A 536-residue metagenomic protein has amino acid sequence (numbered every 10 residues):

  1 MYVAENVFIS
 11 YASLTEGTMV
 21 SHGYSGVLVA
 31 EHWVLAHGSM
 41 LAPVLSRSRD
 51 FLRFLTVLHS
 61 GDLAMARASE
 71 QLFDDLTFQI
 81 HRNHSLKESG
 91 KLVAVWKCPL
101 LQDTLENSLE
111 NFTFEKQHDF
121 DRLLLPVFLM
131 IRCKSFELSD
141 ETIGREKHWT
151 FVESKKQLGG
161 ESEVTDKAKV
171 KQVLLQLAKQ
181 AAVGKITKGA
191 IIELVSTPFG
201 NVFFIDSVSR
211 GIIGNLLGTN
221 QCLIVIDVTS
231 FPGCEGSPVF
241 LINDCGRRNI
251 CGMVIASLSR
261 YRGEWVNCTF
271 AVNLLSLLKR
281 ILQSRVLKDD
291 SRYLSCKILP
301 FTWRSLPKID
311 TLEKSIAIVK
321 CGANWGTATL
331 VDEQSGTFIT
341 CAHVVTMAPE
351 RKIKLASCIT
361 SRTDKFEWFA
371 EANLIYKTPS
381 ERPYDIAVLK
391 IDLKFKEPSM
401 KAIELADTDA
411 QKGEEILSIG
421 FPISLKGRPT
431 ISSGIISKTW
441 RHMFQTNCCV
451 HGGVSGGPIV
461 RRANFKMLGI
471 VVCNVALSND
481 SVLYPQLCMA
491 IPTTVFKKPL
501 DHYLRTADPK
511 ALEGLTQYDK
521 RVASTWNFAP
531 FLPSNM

Functional and structural regions predicted by a protein language model:
M1-A64: Conserved, well-structured beta-alpha core segment at the onset of a catalytic domain
M1-S21, K279-A323: Protease-domain processing segments flanking chymotrypsin-fold serine proteases, especially trypsin-like
L14-G38, G236, K314-G336, C341 (+2 more regions): A conserved glycine-rich beta-strand in the N-terminal activation segment of trypsin-fold
S25, Q180-A182, T229, T327 (+2 more regions): Short, conserved secondary-structure segments in the cores of folded domains
V27-L28, D227-V254, T329-L330, C449-V472 (+1 more regions): Catalytic nucleophile loop of clan PA
A36-A42, I250-Y261, C341-T346, G420-P422 (+3 more regions): Short beta->alpha transition motifs characteristic of CBS
L41, R47-N220, W265-V266, N273 (+7 more regions): Serine endopeptidase catalytic core focused on the charge-relay Asp
S284-R304, K314, A387, D501-M536: PDZ/PDZ-like groove recognition
